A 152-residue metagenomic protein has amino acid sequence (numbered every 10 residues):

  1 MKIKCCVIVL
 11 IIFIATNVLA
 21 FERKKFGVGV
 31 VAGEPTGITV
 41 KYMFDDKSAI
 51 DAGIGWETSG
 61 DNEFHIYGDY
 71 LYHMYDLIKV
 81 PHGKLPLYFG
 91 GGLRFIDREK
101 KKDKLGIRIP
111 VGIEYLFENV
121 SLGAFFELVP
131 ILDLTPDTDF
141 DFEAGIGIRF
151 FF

Functional and structural regions predicted by a protein language model:
C5-I14: Sec-dependent N-terminal signal peptides
V18-T58, H65-G68: Short glycine/proline- and aromatic-enriched beta-strand/turn motifs that initiate or cap beta-hairpins
A20-K25, K47, Y75-L85, K101 (+1 more regions): Short loop/turn motifs that connect adjacent beta-strands in outer-membrane beta-barrel proteins
R23, G37, G55-D61, Y75-L77 (+3 more regions): Sequence/structural signature of outer-membrane beta-barrel proteins
K24-F26, E34-T36, N62-I66, L85 (+2 more regions): Residues that define the transmembrane beta-barrel architecture of outer-membrane proteins
V30, I38-Y42, I54, G68-Y72 (+4 more regions): Residues on the lipid-exposed face of transmembrane beta-strands in outer-membrane beta-barrel proteins
D61-E63, E118-F152: Predominantly the C-terminal beta-signal and adjacent terminal strand-loop region of outer-membrane beta-barrel
V80-E118: Mid-chain, well-packed structural core segment of small domains
